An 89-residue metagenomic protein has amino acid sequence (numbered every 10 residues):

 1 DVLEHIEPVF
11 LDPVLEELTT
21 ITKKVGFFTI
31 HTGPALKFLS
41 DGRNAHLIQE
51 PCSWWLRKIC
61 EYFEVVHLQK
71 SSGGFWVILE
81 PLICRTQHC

Functional and structural regions predicted by a protein language model:
D1-H5: Short catalytic micro-motifs in class I SAM-dependent methyltransferases
I6-C89: Class I (Rossmann-like) S-adenosyl-L-methionine-dependent methyltransferase catalytic domain, capturing the SAM-binding
